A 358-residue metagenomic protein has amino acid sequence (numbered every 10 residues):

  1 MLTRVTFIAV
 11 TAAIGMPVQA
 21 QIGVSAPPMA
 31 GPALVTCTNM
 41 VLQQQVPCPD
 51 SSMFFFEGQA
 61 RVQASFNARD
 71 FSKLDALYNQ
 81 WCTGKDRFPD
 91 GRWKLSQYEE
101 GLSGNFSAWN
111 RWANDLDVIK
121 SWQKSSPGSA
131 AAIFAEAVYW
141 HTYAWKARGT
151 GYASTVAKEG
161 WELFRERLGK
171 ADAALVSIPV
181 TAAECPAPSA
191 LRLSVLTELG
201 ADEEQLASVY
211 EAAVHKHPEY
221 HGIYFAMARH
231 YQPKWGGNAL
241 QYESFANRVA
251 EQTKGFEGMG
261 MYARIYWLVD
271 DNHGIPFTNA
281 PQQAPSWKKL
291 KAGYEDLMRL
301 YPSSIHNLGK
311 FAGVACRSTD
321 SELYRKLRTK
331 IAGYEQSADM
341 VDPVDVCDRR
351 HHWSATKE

Functional and structural regions predicted by a protein language model:
M1-F7: Bacterial N-terminal signal peptides that target proteins for export
L2, Q19-Q21: Non-catalytic N-terminal targeting/anchoring module and adjacent flexible stem/linker that precedes the structured
G15-P17: N-terminal signal peptide c-region/cleavage motif recognized by signal peptidases
I22-R87: N-terminal mature-domain "stem" immediately C-terminal to a signal peptide or N-terminal signal-anchor/transmembrane
A60-R61, S65-A68, S72-G128, A135-F256 (+2 more regions): Short coil/linker segments at helix-helix boundaries
D270-K326: Intrinsically disordered, low-complexity segments enriched in Gly and acidic/Ser/Thr residues that form flexible
